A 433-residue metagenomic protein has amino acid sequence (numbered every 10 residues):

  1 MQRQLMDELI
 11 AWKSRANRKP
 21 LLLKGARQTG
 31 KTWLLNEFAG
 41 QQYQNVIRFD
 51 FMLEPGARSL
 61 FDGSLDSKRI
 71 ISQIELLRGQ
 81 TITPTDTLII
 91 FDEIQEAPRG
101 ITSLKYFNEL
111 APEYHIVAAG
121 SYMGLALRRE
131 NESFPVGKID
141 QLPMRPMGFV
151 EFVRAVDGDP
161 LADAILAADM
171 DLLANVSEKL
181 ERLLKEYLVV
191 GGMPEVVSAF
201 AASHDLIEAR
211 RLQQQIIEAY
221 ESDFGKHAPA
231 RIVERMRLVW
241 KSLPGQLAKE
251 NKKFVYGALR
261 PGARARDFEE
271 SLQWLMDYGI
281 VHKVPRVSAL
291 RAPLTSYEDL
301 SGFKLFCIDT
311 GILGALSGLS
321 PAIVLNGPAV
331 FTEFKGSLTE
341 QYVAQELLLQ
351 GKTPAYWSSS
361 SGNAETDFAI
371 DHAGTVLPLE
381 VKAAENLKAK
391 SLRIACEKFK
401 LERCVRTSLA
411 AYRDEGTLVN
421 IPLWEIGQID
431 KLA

Functional and structural regions predicted by a protein language model:
M1-A16: Pre-Walker A adenine-sensing motif
K31: Conserved lysine of the Walker
L34, F38: Hydrophobic positions on the alpha1 helix immediately C-terminal to the Walker A/P-loop
L53-T85: Short glycine-rich substrate-engagement loop in P-loop NTPases that contacts/grips substrate
I90, H115-S121, P143: Structural recognition of the conserved hydrophobic beta-strand(s) that form the central parallel beta-sheet of P-loop
I101-V117, G124: Conserved catalytic/switch belt of AAA+ P-loop NTPases
R129-A248: Interdomain motor-coupling "hinge/lid" segment immediately C-terminal to the ATP-binding subdomain of NTP-driven enzymes
S198-D371: Accessory nucleic acid-recognition modules appended to NTPase machines
